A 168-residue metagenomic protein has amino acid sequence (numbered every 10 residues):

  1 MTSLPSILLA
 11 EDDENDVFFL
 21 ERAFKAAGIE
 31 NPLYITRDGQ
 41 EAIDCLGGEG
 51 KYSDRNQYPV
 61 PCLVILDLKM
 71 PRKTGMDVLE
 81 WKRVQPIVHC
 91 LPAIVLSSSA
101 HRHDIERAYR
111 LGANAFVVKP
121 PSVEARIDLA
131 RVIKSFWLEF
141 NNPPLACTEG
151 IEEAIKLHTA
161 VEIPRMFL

Functional and structural regions predicted by a protein language model:
T2, F18-R22, D77, H89 (+4 more regions): Alpha4 helix (beta4-alpha4-beta5 surface) of REC/receiver domains from two-component response regulators
L4-N15, L20-K25, L33, V64-L66: Conserved acidic segment of CheY-like receiver
D38-E41, P59-C62, T74-E80: Acidic catalytic/metal-coordinating carboxylates
K51-D54, M76-H89: Short amphipathic alpha-helix used as the core "switch/output" element in two-component signaling
S53-I65: Active-site beta3 strand of CheY-like receiver
L68-M70: Receiver (REC) domain active-site loop signature in two-component systems and cognate sites in sensor histidine kinases
A125-L168: CheY-like receiver
